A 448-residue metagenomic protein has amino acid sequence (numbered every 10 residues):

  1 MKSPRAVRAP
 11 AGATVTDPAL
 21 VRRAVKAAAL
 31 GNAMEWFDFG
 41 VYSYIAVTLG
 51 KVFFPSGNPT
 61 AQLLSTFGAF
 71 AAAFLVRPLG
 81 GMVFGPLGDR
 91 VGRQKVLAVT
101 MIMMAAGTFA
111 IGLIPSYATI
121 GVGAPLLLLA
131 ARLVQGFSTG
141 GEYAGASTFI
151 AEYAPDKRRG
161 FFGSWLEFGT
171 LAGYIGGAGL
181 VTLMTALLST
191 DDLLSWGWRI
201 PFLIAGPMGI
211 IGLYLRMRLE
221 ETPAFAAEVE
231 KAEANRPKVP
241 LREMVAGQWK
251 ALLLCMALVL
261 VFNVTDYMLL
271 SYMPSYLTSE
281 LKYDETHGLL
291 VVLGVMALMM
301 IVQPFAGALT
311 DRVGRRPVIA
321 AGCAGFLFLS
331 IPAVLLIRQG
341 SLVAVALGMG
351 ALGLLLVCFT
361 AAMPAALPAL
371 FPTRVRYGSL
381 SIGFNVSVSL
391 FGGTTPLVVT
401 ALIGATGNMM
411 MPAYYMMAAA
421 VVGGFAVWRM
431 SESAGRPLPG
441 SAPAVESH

Functional and structural regions predicted by a protein language model:
S43, W249-L298, G392-P396: Extracytoplasmic gate region of multi-pass secondary transporters
A46-L79, L126: Extracellular/periplasmic helix-loop-helix junction of adjacent transmembrane segments in MFS-like secondary
F67-P86, A105-G107, L293-A306: Central cavity-lining transmembrane alpha-helices of secondary-active solute carriers, predominantly the Major
R90-I102, R312-C323: Cytoplasmic membrane-interface "Motif A"-like loop-to-helix N-cap segments of 12-TM Major Facilitator Superfamily
I102-I120, A324-Q339: C-terminal ends and interior cores of transmembrane alpha-helices in multi-pass membrane transporters/permeases
F161-T185, M208, G383-T395: Glycine-rich segments within core transmembrane alpha-helices of 12-TM secondary carriers
G212-L219, A418-A444: Multi-pass alpha-helical transporter architecture, strongest for 12-TM Major Facilitator/SLC carriers used
R316-M363: C-terminal transmembrane helical hairpin of 12-TM major facilitator-type secondary transporters
